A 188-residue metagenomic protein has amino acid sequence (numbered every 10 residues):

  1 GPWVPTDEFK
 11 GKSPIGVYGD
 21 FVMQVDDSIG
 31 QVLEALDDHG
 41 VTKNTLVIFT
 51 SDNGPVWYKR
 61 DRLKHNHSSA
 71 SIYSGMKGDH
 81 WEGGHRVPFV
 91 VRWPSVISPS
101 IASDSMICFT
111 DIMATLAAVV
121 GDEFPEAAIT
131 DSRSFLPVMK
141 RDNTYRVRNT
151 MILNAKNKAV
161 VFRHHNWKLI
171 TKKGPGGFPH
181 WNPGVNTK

Functional and structural regions predicted by a protein language model:
G1-D20, V56-W57, L63: Active-site His/acidic residue clusters
G1-K10, D37-L46, R148: Active-site regions of oxyanion-processing enzymes, predominantly non-cytosolic
P5, Y18-F21, V25-S28, V32 (+4 more regions): Stable alpha-helical elements in mature extracytoplasmic
V22, I29, L46-S51, P88-F89 (+2 more regions): Beta-strand elements within well-structured catalytic alpha/beta cores of enzymes that handle phosphate/sulfate esters
Q24-D61: Metal-dependent active-site segment of extracytoplasmic phospho-/sulfohydrolases and closely related
E34, D38, N44, G84 (+4 more regions): Secreted, luminal/periplasmic, and some membrane-associated catalytic domains that remodel anionic oxygen-ester
V41-V47, H85-V87, Y145-N149, H164-W167: Loop/turn elements at helix/coil->beta-strand transitions in domains of secreted/extracellular proteins
P55-H80, I97-I101, S105, T110-K188: C-terminal cap/loop subdomain of S1 sulfatases and analogous C-terminal strand-loop tails that border
